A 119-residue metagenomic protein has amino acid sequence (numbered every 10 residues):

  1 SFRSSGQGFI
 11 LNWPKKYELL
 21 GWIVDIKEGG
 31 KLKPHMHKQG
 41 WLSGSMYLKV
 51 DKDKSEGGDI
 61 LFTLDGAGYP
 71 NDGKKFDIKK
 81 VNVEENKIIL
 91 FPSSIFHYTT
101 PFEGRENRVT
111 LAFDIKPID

Functional and structural regions predicted by a protein language model:
F2-D119: Catalytic core of non-heme Fe(II) oxygenases with the double-stranded beta-helix
